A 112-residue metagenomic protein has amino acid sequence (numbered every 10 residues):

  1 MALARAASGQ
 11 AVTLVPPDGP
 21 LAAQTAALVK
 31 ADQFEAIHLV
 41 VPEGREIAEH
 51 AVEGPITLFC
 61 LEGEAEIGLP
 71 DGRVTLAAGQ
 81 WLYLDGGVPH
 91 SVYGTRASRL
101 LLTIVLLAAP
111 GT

Functional and structural regions predicted by a protein language model:
M1-Q33: A short, N-terminal "cap"/entry segment at the start of jelly-roll beta-barrel domains of the cupin/DSBH fold
A22, E35-V52: Conserved short histidine dyad/triad with adjacent acidic residue
V40-P42, V52-E66: Short, conserved beta-strand element in jelly-roll/cupin
I47-E49, I67-G68, L84, P89-T95: Short beta-strand His + acidic residue motifs that chelate non-heme Fe in jelly-roll/DSBH and cupin folds
L61-E62, A77-A78, R96: A cytosolic small-molecule/anion-sensing beta-strand core signal
E64-E66, R73, P89, R99: Structural motif
D71-G87: Short acidic-glycine-tyrosine-enriched beta hairpin
G86-P110: Ligand-binding loop in jelly-roll beta-barrel domains
